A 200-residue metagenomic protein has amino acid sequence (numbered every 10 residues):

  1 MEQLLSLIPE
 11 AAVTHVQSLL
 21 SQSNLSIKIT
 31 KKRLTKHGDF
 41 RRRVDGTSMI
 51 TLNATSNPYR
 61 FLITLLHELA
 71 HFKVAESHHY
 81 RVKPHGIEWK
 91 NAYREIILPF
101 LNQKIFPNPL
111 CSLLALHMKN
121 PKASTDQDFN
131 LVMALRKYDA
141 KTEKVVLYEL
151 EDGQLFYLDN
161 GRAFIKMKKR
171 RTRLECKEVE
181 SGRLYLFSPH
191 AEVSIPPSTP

Functional and structural regions predicted by a protein language model:
E2-S6, E10-R43, M49, T55 (+1 more regions): Metalloprotease/metallohydrolase-associated module, dominated by Zn2+-dependent proteases
P58-F61: Conserved short loop/helix modules at catalytic or binding sites in compact beta-alpha or helix-hairpin-helix contexts
I63-E76: Active-site recognition of the HExxH zinc-binding catalytic motif
